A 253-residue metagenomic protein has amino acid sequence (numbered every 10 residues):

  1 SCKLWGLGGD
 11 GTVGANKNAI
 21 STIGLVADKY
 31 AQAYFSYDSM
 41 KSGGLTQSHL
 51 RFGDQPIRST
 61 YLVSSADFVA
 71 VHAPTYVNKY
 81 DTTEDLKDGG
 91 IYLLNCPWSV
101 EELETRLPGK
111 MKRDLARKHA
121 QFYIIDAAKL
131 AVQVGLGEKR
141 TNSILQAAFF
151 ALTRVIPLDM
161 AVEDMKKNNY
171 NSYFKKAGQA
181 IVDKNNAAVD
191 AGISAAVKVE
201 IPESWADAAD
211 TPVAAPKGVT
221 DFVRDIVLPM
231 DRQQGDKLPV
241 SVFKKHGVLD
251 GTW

Functional and structural regions predicted by a protein language model:
C2-V69, A116: Anionic-ligand anchoring segments at beta-strand to alpha-helix junctions in alpha/beta enzyme folds, i.e., glycine
T12-N18, V77-D81, T141-Q146: Short glycine/serine/threonine-rich phosphate/pyrophosphate-binding segments that cradle anionic phosphate groups
T22-V26, Y76, S99, A147 (+5 more regions): Change "in soluble alpha/beta enzymes" to "in soluble alpha/beta proteins
V71-H72, L93-L94, Q146: Redox-cofactor binding/interface segments in oxidoreductases and associated redox assembly factors
T83-F122: ADP-ribose/adenylate-binding Rossmann-like module
R106-Y173: Short alpha-helices
A161, K175-W253: Ferredoxin-type iron-sulfur electron-transfer modules and their immediate structural context
